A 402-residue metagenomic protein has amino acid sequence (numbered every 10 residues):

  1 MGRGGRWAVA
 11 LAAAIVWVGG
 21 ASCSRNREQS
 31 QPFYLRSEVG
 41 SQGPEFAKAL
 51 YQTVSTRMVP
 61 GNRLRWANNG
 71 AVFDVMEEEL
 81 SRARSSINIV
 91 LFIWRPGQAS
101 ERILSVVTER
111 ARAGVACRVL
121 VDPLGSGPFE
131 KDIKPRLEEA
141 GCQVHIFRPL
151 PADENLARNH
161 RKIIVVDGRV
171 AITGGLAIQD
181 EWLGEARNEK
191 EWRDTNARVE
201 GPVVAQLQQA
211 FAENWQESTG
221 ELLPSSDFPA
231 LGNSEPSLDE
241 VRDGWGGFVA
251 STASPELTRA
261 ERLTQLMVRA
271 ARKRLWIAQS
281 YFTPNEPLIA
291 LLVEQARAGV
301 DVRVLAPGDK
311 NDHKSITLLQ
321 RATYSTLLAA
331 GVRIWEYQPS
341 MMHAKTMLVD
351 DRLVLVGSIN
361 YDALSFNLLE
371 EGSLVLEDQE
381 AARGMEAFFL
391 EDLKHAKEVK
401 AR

Functional and structural regions predicted by a protein language model:
M1-V9: Bacterial N-terminal signal peptides that target proteins for export
A8-L11, V166-D167: Intrinsically disordered, low-complexity segments enriched in polar/charged small residues
A10-V18: Bacterial N-terminal signal peptides
G20-R402: Charged, low-complexity intrinsically disordered terminal segments
